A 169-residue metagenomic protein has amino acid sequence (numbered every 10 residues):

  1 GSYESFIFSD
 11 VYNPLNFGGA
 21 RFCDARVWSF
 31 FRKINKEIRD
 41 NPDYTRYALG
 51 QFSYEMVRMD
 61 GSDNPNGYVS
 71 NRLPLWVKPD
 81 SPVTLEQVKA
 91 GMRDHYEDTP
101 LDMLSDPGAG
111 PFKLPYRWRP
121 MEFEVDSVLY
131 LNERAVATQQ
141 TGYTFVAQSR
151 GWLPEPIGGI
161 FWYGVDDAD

Functional and structural regions predicted by a protein language model:
G1-D169: C-terminus-biased signal that marks the final domain/tail of proteins
